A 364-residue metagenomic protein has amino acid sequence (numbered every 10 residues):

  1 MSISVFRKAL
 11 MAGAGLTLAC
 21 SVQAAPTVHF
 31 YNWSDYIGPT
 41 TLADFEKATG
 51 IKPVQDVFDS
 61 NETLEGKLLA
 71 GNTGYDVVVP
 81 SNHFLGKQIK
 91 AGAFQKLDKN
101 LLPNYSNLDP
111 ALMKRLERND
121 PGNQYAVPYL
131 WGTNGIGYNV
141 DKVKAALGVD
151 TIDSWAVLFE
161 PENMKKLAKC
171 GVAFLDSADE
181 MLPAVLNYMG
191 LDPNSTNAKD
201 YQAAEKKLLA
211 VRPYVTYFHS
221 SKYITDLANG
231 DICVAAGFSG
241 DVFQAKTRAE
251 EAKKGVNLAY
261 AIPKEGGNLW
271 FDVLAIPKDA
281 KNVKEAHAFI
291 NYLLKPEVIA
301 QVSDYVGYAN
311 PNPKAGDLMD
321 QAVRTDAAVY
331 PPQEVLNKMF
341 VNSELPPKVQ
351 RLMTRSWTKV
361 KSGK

Functional and structural regions predicted by a protein language model:
M1-Q23: Gram-negative bacterial Sec-dependent N-terminal signal peptides
A25-Q88: Early extracytoplasmic/lumenal segment of secretory-pathway proteins
G86-T133, D150-F159: Hinge/lid segment of periplasmic solute-binding proteins
I89-L97, K114-L116, D120-Q124, Y214 (+2 more regions): Ligand-binding "clamshell"
Q95-S106, A156, A252-N268, P277-D279: Short beta-strand->loop
C170-V185, M189-A259: Ligand-binding pocket segment of bilobal, Venus flytrap-like solute-binding proteins
T225, Q333-K364: Conserved C-terminal helix/tail region of periplasmic/extracytoplasmic solute-binding proteins
D272, P277-K338: Mature extracytoplasmic/periplasmic domains
